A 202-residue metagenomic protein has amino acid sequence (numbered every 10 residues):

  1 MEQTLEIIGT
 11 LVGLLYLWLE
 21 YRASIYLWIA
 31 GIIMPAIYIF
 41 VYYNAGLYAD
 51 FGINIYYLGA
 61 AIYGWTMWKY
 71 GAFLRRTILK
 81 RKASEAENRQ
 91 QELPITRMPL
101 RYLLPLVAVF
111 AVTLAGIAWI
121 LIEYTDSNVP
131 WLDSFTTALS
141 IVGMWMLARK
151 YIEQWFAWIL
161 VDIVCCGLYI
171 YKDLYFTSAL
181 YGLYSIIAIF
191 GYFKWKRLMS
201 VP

Functional and structural regions predicted by a protein language model:
M1-A23, L27, G71-I78, K82-A83 (+1 more regions): Polytopic alpha-helical membrane-helix bundles and their juxtamembrane interface segments in multi-pass membrane
G31-M34, I159: Pore- and pathway-forming membrane helices of multi-pass small-molecule/ion transporters and channels
I33-I95: Hydrophobic/aromatic-rich structural module bridging two neighboring secondary-structure elements via a short loop
